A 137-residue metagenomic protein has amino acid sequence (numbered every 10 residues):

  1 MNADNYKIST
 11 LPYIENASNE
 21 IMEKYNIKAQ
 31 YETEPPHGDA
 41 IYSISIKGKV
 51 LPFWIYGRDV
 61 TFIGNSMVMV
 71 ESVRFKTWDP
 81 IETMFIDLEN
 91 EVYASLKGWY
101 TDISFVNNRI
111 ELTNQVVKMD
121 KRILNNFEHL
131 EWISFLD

Functional and structural regions predicted by a protein language model:
M1-D4, N125-D137: Short amphipathic alpha-helical segments
N2-K24, P52-S66, V70-V73, S95-N114 (+1 more regions): Repeated scaffold domains used in trafficking and secretory/extracellular systems, primarily beta-propellers
E15-Y42: Anionic N-terminal interaction surfaces
T33-S43, K76-D87, V117-E131: Structural motif
N90-Y93: Predominantly a core beta-strand signature of beta-propeller blades across repeat-based propeller domains
